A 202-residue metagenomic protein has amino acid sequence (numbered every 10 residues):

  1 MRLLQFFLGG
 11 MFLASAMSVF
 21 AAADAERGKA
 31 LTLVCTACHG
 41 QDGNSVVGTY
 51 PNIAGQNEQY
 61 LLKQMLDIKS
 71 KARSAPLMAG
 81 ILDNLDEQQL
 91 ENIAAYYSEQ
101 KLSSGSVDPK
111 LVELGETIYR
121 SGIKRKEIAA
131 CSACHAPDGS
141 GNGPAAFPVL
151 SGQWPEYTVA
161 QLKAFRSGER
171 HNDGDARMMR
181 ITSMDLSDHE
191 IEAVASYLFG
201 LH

Functional and structural regions predicted by a protein language model:
M1-Q5: Positively charged n-region of N-terminal signal peptides that target proteins for export
F6-S15: Bacterial N-terminal signal peptides
M17-T32, V46-T49, E99-R125: Electrostatic cytochrome c docking/interface patches
A25, K29-K71: The feature marks the first
E26-L33, E58, L62-K63, R120-S132 (+2 more regions): Sequence context surrounding c-type heme c attachment/ligation sites in exported
G28, C35-Q41, I93, I128-P137 (+1 more regions): The canonical Cys-X-X-Cys-His
V46-N52, D67-K110, G143-V149, G168-L201: Axial heme c-ligation environment in periplasmic c-type cytochrome domains
